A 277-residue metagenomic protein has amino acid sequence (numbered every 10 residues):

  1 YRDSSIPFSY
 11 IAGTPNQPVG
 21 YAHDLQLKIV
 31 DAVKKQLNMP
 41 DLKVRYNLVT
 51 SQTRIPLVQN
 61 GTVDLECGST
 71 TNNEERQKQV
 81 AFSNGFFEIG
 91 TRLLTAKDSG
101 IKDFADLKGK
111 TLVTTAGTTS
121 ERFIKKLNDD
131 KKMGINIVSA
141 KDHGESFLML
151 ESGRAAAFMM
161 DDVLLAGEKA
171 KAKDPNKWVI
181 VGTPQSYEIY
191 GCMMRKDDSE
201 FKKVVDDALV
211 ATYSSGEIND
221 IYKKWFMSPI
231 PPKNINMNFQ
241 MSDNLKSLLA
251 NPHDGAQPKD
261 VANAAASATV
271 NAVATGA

Functional and structural regions predicted by a protein language model:
Y1-C67: Extracytoplasmic small-molecule ligand-binding "clamshell" domains of the periplasmic binding protein/Venus flytrap
R2-S4, F87-T95, D162, A170-L209 (+1 more regions): Periplasmic-binding protein-like
I11-P15, L27-L42, S120-S139, K169-D174: Ligand-binding cleft/hinge of the Venus flytrap
G20-A32, A105, K110-T111, A116-T118 (+1 more regions): Extended ligand-binding regions for polar small-molecule ligands
M39-P56, S99, I137-M149, S186-E188: Short helix-initiation/N-cap motifs at beta->coil->alpha
T53, C67-K78, F123-N128, G144 (+1 more regions): A ligand-binding cleft/hinge motif common to bilobed small-molecule-binding domains
N84, T95-L112: Flexible hinge/capping segments at coil-to-helix
T119-V138, N176-W178, L209-A268, A272 (+1 more regions): Ligand-binding clefts/hinges and TM-proximal coupling segments of bilobed small-molecule sensing domains
